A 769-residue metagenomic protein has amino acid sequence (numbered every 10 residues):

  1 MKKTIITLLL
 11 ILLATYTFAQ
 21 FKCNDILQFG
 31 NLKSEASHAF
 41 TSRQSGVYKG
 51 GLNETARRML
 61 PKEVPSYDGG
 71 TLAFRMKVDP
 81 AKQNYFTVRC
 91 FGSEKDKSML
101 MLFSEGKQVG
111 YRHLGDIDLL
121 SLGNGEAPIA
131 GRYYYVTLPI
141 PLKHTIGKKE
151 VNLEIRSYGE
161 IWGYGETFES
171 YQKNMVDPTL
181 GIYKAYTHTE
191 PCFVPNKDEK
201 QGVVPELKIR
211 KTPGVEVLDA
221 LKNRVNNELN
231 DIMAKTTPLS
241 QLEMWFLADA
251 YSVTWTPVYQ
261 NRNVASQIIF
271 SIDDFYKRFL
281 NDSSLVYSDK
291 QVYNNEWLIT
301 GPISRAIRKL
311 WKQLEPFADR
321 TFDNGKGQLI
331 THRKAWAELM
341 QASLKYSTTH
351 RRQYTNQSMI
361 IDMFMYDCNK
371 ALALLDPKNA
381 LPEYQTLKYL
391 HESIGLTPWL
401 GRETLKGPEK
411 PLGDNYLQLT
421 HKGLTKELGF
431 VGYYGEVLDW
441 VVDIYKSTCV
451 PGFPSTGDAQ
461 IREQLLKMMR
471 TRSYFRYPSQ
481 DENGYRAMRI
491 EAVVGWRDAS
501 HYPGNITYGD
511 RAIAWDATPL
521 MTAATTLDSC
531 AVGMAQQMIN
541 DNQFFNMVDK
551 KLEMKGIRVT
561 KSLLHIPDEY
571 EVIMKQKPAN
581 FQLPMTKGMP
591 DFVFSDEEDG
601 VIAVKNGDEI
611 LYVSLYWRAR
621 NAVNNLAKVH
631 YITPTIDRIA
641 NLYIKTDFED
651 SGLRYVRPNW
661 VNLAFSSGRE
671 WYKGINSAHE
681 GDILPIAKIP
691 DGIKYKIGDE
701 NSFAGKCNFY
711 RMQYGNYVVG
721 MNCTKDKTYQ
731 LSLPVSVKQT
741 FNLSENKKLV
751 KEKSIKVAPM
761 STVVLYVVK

Functional and structural regions predicted by a protein language model:
M1-Q20: Bacterial Sec-dependent N-terminal signal peptides
Q20-L207: Extracytoplasmic
A73, G452-L743, A758: Extended polysaccharide-engagement surfaces of secreted carbohydrate-active enzymes
K95-S104, V735-V750: Solvent-exposed beta-hairpin/edge-strand motifs
G110-P128, G698, Q739-S754: Solvent-exposed beta-strand/loop surfaces of large extracellular or lumenal domains
V204-R224: N-terminal module-boundary/linker segments of secreted carbohydrate-active enzymes
N226, N230-I461: Aromatic-lined, polymer-binding surfaces characteristic of secreted/periplasmic polysaccharide-degrading enzymes
Y710, V718, K751-K769: C-terminal beta-strand-rich structural cap/linker in extracellular carbohydrate-active enzymes
